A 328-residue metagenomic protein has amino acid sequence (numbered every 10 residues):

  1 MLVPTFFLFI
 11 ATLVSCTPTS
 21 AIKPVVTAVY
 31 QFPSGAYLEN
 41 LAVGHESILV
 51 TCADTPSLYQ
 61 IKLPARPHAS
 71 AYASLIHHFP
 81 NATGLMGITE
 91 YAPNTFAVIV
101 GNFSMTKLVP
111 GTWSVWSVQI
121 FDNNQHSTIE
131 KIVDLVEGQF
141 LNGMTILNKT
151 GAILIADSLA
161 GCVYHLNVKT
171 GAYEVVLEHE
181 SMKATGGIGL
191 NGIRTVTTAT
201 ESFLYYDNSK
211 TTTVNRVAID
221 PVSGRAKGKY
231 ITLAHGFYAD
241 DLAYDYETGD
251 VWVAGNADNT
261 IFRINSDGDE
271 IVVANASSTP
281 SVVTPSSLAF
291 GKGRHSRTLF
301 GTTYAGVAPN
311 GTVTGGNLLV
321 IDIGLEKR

Functional and structural regions predicted by a protein language model:
M1-A21: Fungal secretory targeting signals
T17-A36: A short helix->beta-strand "capping" segment at the edge of beta-propeller domains
K23-V26, M105-T150, C162: Asp-box/WD-like beta-propeller blade repeats and closely related beta-sheet repeat scaffolds
V26-Y30, A69-P80, S127-D134, E174-E180 (+2 more regions): Beta-propeller fold detector
Q31-S47, F79-M105, V133-A152, S181-L204 (+5 more regions): Beta-rich, blade/repeat-based domains predominating in secreted/periplasmic proteins but also intracellular
A53-D54, V100-F103, K149, S158-L159 (+8 more regions): Short loop/turn segments immediately following the C-termini of beta-strands
K62-P67, Q119-Q125, N167-G171, A218-S223 (+2 more regions): Short loop/turn segments that connect beta-strands within beta-propeller blades
S287-R328: Blade-level signature of beta-propeller repeat domains, shared across WD40, Kelch, NHL, RCC1 and BNR/Asp-box propellers
